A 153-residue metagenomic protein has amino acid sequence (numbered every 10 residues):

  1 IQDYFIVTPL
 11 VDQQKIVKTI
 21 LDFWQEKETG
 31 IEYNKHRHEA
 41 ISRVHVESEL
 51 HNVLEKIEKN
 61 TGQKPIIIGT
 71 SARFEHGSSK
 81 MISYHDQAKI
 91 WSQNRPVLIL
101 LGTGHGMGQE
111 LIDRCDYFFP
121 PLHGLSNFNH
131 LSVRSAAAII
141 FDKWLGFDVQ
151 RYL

Functional and structural regions predicted by a protein language model:
I1, K64, N94-R95, C115-D116: Short, well-ordered alpha-helix to beta-strand connector turns
I1-A72, A138-V149: RNA substrate-binding interface of SAM-dependent RNA methyltransferases
T19-D22, M81-H85, D113-D116, R134: Short, glycine/charged-enriched secondary-structure capping and boundary segments
W24-K27, D86-I90, F118-P120, A136-I140: Short, low-complexity, polar/charged sequence segments that are solvent-exposed and flexible
E32-K35, N94-L100, S126-N129, L145-Q150: Short, surface-exposed, polar/charged, turn-prone segments marking secondary-structure boundaries
E49-V53, E75-H76, L125-F128: A short acidic, often aromatic-flanked loop/helix-cap motif at beta-alpha or helix-coil junctions that lines enzyme
S71-Q109: Long, charge-patterned amphipathic alpha-helical coiled-coil/hairpin "stalk" segments used as oligomerization
H105-L153: Structured adenosyl-cofactor binding patch, chiefly the S-adenosyl-L-methionine
